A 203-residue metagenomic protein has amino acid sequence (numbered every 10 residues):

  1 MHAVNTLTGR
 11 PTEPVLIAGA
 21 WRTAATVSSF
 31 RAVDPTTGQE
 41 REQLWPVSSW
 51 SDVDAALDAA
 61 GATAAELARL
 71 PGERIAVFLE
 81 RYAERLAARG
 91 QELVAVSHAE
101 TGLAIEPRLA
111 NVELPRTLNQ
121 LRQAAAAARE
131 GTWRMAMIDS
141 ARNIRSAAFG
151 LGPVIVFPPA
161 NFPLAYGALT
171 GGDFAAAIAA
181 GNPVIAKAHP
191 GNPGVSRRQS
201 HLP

Functional and structural regions predicted by a protein language model:
M1-A141: N-terminal Rossmann-like NAD(P)+-binding subdomain of aldehyde/semialdehyde dehydrogenases
R134-P203: Conserved small-residue-rich beta-alpha loop and adjacent elements that most often cradle the phosphate/pyrophosphate
